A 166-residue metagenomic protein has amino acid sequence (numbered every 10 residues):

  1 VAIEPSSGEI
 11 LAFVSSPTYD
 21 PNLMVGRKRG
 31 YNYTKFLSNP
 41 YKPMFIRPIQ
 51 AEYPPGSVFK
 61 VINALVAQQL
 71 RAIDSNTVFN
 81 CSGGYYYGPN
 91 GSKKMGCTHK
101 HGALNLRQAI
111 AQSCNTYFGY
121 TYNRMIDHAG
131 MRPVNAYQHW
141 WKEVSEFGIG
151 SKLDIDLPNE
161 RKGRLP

Functional and structural regions predicted by a protein language model:
A2-S57, I62-P166: Beta-lactam-recognizing serine transpeptidase/beta-lactamase-like catalytic domain environment
